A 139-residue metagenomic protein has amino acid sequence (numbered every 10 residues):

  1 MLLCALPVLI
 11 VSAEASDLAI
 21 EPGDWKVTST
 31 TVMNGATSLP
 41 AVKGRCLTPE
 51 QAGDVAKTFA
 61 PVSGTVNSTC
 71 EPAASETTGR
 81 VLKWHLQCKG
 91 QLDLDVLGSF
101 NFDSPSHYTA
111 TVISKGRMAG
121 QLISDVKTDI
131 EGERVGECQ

Functional and structural regions predicted by a protein language model:
M1-I10: Bacterial N-terminal signal peptides
A13-D24: N-terminal helix-cap/turn-to-beta initiation motif at the start of protein domains
V27-T30, K83-K89, G98, T111-G116: Short beta-strand segments that buttress and anchor functional surface loops
T28-P61, T65: Short, solvent-exposed loop/hinge segments that bridge or flank secondary-structure elements
V32-S38, K89-L94, R117-S124: Short, cysteine-centered beta-strand-loop-beta hairpins and adjacent loop/turn segments enriched in charged/polar
P40-A41, L92-G98, V112, S124-T128: Short, surface-exposed coil-to-beta transition loops
T58-S99: Mid-chain, structured segments of secreted extracytoplasmic proteins
S114-Q139: Edge beta-strand at a domain terminus
